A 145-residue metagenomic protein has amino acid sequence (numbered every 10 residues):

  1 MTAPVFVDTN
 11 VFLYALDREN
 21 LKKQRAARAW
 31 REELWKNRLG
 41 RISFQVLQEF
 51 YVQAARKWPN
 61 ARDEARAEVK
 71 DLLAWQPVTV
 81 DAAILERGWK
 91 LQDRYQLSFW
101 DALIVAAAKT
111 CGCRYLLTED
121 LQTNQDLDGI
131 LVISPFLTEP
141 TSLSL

Functional and structural regions predicted by a protein language model:
M1-I42, R56-E64, E139-L145: Short, well-structured N-terminal submotif of metal-dependent ribonuclease cores
T2, V105-L145: Acidic, PIN/NYN-like endoribonuclease modules and their adjacent C-terminal/linker elements
N10-V11, Q45, Y51, A83 (+2 more regions): Active-site phosphate/pyrophosphate-handling residues
E33-L34, L72, L91: Hydrophobic helix-cap positions at the C-terminus of alpha-helices in RecA-like/P-loop ATPase nucleotide-binding cores
E49-Q76: Active-site-proximal, substrate-binding regions of enzyme catalytic domains and RNA-binding/basic surfaces
W75-E119: Active-site neighborhoods of divalent-metal-dependent phosphate/nucleic-acid chemistry enzymes
